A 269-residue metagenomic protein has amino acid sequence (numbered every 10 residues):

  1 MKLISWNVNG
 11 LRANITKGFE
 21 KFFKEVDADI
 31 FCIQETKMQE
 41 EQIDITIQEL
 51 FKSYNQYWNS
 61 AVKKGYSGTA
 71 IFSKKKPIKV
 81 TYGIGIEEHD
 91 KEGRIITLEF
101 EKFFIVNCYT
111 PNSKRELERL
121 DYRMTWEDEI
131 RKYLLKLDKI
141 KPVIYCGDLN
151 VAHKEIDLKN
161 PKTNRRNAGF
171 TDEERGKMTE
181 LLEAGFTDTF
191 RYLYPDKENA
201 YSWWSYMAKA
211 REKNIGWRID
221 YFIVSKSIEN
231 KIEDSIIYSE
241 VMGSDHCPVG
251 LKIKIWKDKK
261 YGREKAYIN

Functional and structural regions predicted by a protein language model:
M1-E49, A61-S67, Y82, E180-L181 (+1 more regions): N-terminal, active-site-proximal structural segment of metallo-dependent hydrolase catalytic domains
N7, F23-E41, I105, L134-E155 (+4 more regions): Active-site beta-strand/loop signature of hydrolases that rely on acidic residues for catalysis
I30, K52-N55, W126-I215, I219 (+1 more regions): Metal-dependent phosphoesterases centered on the DNase I-like endonuclease/exonuclease/phosphatase
K37, I45-S113: Structured beta-strand-rich core segments of catalytic domains in phosphoester-bond hydrolases
K64-K79, E198, M207-N230: Conserved beta strand-loop-helix elements of the APE1-like EEP
K74, L98-E101, S225-K226, S244 (+1 more regions): Active-site beta-strand termini and strand-to-loop segments that position acidic
G85-I86, P111-E127, K162-R166: Surface-exposed cleft-lining segments at the edges of enzyme active sites
Y238-N269: Surface polyanion/phosphate-binding segment centered on an Asp-His-Pro turn
